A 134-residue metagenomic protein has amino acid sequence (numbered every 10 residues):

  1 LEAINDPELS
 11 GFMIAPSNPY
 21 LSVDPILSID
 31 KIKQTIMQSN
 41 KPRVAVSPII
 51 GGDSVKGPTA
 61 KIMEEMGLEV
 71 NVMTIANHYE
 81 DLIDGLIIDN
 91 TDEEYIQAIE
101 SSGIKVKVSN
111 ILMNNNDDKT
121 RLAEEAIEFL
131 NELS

Functional and structural regions predicted by a protein language model:
L1-D6: A short, well-structured juxtamembrane/interface segment
E8-S22: Short acidic, glycine-rich surface-loop motifs adjacent to enzyme active sites
S10-M13, P42, G85: Structural motif
S17-L21, I49-G51, D92: Short glycine-rich anion-binding loops that position phosphate/pyrophosphate groups of nucleotides and phosphorylated
P25-Q34: Charged helix-capping and loop-helix junction motifs
Q34-N40, E80: Short, conserved loop/helix-junction motifs that constitute active-site signature segments in enzyme catalytic cores
S39-K56, I111-M113: Short, flexible loop segments at boundaries between secondary-structure elements
K56-S134: C-terminal functional extensions of proteins
